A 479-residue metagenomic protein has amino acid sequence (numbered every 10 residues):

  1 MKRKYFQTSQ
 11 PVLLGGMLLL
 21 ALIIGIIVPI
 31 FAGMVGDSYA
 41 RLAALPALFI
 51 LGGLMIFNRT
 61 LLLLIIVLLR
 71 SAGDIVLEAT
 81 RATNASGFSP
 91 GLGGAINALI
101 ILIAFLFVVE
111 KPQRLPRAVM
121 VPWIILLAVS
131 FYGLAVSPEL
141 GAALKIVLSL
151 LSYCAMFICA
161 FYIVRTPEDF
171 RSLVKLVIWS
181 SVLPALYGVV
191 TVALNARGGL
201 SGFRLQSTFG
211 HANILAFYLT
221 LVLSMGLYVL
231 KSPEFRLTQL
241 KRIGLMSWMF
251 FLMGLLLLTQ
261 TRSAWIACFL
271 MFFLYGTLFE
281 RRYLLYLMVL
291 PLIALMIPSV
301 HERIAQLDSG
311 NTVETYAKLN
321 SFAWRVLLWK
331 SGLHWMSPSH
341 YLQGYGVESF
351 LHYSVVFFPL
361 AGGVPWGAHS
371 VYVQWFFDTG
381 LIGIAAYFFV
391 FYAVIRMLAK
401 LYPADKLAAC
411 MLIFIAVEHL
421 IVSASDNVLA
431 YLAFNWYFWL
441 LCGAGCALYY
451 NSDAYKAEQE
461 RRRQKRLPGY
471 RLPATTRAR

Functional and structural regions predicted by a protein language model:
S9-L106, Y132, V136, H419-I421: N-terminal signal-anchor transmembrane segment
L14, L20-P29, S224, F269 (+4 more regions): Transmembrane alpha-helices of multi-pass inner-membrane enzymes
A21-I26, A47-G52, I124-A135, S152-A155 (+5 more regions): Alpha-helical transmembrane segments of multi-pass inner-membrane proteins
M55-V67, Q113-I125, S172-V177, A404-I415: Membrane-interfacial loop-to-transmembrane alpha-helix junctions, especially the N-terminal start
P90-I101, A118-S130, L140-Y162, S181: Aromatic-anchored transmembrane helix interface
L186, L194-N195, L256-T259, G276-Y316 (+3 more regions): A membrane-periplasm/extracellular boundary helix in multi-pass inner-membrane enzymes that assemble envelope glycans
G198-L205, V313-K330, H334, P338-T379 (+1 more regions): Long extracytoplasmic/lumenal interhelical loops at the membrane interface of multi-pass membrane proteins
E234-F235, V289, D378-L420: Hydrophobic transmembrane alpha-helices and their immediate junctions
